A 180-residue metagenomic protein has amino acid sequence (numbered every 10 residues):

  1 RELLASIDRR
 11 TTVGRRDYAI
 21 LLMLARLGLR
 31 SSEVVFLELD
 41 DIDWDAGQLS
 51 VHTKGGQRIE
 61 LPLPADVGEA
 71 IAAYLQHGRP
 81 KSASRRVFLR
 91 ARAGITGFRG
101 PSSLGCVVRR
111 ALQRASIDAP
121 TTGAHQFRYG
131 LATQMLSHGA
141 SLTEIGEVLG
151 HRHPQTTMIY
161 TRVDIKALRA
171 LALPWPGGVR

Functional and structural regions predicted by a protein language model:
R1-R180: Conserved catalytic core of the tyrosine transesterase superfamily
